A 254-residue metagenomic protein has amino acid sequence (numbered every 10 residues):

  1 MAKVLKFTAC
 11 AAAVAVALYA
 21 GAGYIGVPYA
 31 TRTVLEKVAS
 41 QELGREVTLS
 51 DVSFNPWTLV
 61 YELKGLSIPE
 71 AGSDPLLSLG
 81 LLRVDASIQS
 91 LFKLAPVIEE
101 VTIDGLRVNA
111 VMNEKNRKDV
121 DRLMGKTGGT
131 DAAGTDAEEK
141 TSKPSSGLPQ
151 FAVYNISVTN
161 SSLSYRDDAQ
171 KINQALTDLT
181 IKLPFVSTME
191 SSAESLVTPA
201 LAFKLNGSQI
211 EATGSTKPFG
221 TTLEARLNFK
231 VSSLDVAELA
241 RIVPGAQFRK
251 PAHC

Functional and structural regions predicted by a protein language model:
M1-L43: N-terminal type II signal-anchor transmembrane helix that functions as the membrane-insertion/stop-transfer segment
L43-L49: A short, amphipathic edge element
S53-K118, T141-R166, P184, S195-A200: Flexible beta-edge/linker motif
L66, K171-N173, R249: Short, polar loop/linker segments at the starts of domains and inter-domain junctions
D121-D131: Surface-exposed loop/turn segments flanking beta-strands in extracellular/periplasmic regions
T130-E238, V243: Elongated, acidic membrane-bridging lipid-handling scaffolds and related periplasm/extracellular "bridge/tunnel" systems
I242-C254: Short, intrinsically disordered, charge-balanced linker/junction segments flanking boundaries in proteins
